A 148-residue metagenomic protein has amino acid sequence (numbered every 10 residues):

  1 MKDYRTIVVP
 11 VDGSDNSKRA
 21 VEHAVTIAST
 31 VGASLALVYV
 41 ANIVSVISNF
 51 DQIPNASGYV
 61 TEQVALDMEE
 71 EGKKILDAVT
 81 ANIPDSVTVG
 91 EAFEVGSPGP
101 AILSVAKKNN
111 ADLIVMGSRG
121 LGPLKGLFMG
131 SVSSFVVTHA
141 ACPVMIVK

Functional and structural regions predicted by a protein language model:
M1-K2, T30, A78-I114: Structural beta-alpha unit
K2-G58: Small/aliphatic-rich secondary-structure junction motif
V25, D77, A81, S134: Active-site phosphate/pyrophosphate- and oxyanion-stabilizing loops and adjacent acidic/basic residues in soluble
V38, G90-E94, M145: General small-molecule cofactor/ligand-binding pocket signal
A41, F93-S97, R119: Short beta->alpha linker loops
S57-K74: A short acidic, glycine-rich active-site loop that binds or catalyzes chemistry on phosphate/adenosine moieties
S104-K148: Gly/Ser-rich helix-loop-strand patches that form or flank binding pockets for ribonucleotide-derived cofactors
